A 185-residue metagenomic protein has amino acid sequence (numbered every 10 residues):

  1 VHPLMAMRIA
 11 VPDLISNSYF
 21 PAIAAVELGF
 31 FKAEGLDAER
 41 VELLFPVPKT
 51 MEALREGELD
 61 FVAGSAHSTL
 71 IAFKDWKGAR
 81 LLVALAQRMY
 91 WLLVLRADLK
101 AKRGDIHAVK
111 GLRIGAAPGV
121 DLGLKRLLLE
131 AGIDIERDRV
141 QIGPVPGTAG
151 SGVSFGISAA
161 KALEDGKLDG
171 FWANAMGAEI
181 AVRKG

Functional and structural regions predicted by a protein language model:
L4-E34, A38-L44, W91-L92, K100-K184: Bilobed "Venus flytrap"/periplasmic-binding protein-like clamshell domains and structurally analogous long
N17-P21, K49, A72: Short N-terminal binding/cap micro-motifs at the start of the first secondary-structure element
V26-L28, R55-G57, F73-D75, R183: Alpha-helix C-terminal capping segments
R40-F61: Active-site-flanking structural segment that lines cofactor/substrate pockets
M51-R55, A72, V109, A162-E164: Hydrophobic residues within well-ordered alpha-helices
L59-S65, R80-L81, D169-N174: Paired acidic/hydrophobic, glycine-rich loop segments that form the ligand-binding mouth/hinge of periplasmic-binding
D60, L70, G78-L92: Short beta-strand-centered segments that line the small-molecule binding cleft or hinge of alpha/beta clamshell
